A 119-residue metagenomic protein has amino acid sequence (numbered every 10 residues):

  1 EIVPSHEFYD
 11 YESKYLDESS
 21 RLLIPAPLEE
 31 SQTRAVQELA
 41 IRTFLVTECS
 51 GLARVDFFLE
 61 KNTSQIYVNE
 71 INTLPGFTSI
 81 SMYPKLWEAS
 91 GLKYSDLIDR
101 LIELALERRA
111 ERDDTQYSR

Functional and structural regions predicted by a protein language model:
E1-E12, V55, I66-N72: Beta-strand scaffold of nucleotide-dependent catalytic cores
I2-V3, E7, P25-P27, L86-L92: Short, exposed beta-strand "edge-strand" segments with a Pro/Gly-rich flavor and a Y/T-containing core
S5-F8, D17, F77: Active-site/binding-pocket entry motifs
Y11, I24, F77: Short clusters of hydrophobic/aromatic residues that line enzyme substrate/ligand-binding pockets
S13-L16, G91: A generic structural signal for secondary-structure junctions that act as hinges or helix/strand caps at the edges
Y15-K61, R109, D113-Q116: A long amphipathic alpha-helix within ATP-dependent nucleotide-binding catalytic cores
S50, K61, Q65-R119: C-terminal active-site "lid" helix and adjoining low-complexity regulatory extension at the edge of ATP-using catalytic
